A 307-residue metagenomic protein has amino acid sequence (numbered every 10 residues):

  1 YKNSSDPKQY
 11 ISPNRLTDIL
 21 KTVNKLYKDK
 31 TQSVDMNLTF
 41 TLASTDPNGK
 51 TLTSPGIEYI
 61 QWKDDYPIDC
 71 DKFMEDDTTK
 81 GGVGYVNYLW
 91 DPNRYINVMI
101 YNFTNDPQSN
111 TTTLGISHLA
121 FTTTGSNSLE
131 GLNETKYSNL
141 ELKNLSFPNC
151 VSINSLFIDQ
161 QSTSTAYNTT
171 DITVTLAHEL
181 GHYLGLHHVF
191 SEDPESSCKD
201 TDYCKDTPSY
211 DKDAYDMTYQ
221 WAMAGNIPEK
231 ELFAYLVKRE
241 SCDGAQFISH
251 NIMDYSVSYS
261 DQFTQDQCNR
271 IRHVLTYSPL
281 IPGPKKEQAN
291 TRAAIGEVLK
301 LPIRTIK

Functional and structural regions predicted by a protein language model:
Y1-R94, Y101-T104, T276, E287-I306: Propeptide-to-catalytic entry region of secreted or membrane-anchored zinc metalloproteases
K2-K8, K50, D106-N110, Q161 (+2 more regions): Short, solvent-exposed loop/turn elements at domain surfaces
S12-I19, V23, I172-L176, Q267-R270: Stable alpha-helical elements in mature extracytoplasmic
Q32-D35, Y88-N93, K143-F147, E240-F247: Extracellular/periplasmic catalytic domains that process cell-envelope and extracellular macromolecules
I57-K80, L114-L145, P208-E240: Charged, glycine/proline-rich intrinsically disordered loops and linkers
T79-Y183, H188: Active-site-proximal segment of zinc-dependent metalloprotease catalytic domains
L156-Q262: The catalytic-center signature of Zn2+-dependent metalloproteases
A234-K307: Extracellular low-complexity, Gly/Ser/Thr-rich intrinsically disordered linkers and protease-sensitive activation/hinge
